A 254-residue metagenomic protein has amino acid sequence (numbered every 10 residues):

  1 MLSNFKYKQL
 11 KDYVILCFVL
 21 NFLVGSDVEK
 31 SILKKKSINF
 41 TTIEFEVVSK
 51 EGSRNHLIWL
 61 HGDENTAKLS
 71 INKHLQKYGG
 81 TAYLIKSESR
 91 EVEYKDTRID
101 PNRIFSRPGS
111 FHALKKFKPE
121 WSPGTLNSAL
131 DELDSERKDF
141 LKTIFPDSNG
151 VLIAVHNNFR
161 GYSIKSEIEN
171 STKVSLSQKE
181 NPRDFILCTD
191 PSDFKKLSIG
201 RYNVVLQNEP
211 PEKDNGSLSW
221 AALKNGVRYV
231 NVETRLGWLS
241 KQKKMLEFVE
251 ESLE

Functional and structural regions predicted by a protein language model:
L2-Y7, S26-E254: Structured catalytic-domain cores with a bias toward divalent-metal coordination
Y13-N21: Bacterial N-terminal signal peptides
